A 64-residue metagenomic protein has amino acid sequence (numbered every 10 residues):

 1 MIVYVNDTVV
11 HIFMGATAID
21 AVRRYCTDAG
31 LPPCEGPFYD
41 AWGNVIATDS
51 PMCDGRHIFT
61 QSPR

Functional and structural regions predicted by a protein language model:
M1-R64: Ubiquitin-like/PB1-type beta-grasp interaction modules and other compact soluble beta-rich domains
